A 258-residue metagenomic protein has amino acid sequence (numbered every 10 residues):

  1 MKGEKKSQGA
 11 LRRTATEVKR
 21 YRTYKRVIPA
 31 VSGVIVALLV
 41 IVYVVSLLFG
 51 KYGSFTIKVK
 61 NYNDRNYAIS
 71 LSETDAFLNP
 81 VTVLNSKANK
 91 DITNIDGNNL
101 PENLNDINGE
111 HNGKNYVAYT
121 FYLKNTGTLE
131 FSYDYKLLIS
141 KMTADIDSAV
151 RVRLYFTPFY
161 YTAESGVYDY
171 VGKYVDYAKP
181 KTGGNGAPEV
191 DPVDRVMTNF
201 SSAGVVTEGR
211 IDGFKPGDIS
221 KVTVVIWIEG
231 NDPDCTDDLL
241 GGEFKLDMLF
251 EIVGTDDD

Functional and structural regions predicted by a protein language model:
M1-L100, G109-E110, F244, L249 (+1 more regions): Short, polar/proline-rich extracytoplasmic segments that appear immediately after membrane translocation
K5-A10, K51-F55, N63-Y67, T74-P80 (+10 more regions): Generic structural motif recognizing short loop/turn segments at the entrances and edges of beta-strands
T14-T16, T23, T56, T74 (+13 more regions): Residue-identity detector for threonine
E17-S32, D96-D106, E110, A163-I219 (+1 more regions): Extracellular adhesion/glycan-binding regions together with long Ser/Thr- and acidic-residue-rich low-complexity tracts
R20-K25, P29, L38-I69, G109-N185: Surface-exposed interaction patch
N99-Y133, L138-S140, V196-D258: C-terminal, structured domain-capping segment
